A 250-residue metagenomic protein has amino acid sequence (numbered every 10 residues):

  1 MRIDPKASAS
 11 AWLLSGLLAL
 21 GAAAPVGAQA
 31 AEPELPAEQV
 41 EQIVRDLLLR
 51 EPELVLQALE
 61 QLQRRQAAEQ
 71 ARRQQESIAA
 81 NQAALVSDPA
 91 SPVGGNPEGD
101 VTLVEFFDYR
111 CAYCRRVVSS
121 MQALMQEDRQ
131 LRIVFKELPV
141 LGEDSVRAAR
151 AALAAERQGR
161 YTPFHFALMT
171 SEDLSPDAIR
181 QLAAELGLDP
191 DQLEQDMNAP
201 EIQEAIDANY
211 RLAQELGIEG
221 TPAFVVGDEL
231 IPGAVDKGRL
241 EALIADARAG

Functional and structural regions predicted by a protein language model:
M1-K6, L103: N-terminal secretory signal peptides that target proteins for export/translocation
R2-I3, W12-S15, G21, P25-A83: N-terminal targeting signals for export/organelle localization
S10, G16, N81, F106 (+1 more regions): Intrinsically disordered, low-complexity proline-rich regions
A31-R45, L182-G250: C-terminal cap of thioredoxin/glutaredoxin-like
P33, A37, E41, L48 (+12 more regions): Solvent-exposed, acidic/flexible segments
A83-V101, M125-Q126: A short beta-strand-turn-helix
D88-P92, S119-S120, Y210-R211: A generic local structural motif
V104, Y109, R115-D189, E194 (+3 more regions): Structural alpha/beta surface segment adjacent to cysteine/selenocysteine redox centers across thiol/disulfide enzymes
